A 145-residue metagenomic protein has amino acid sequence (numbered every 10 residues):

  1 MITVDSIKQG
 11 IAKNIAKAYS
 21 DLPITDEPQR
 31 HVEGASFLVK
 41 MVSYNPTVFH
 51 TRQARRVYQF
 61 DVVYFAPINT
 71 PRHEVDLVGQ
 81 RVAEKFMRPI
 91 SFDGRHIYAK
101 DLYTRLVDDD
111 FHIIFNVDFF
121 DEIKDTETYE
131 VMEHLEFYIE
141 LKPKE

Functional and structural regions predicted by a protein language model:
M1-T25, S43-E145: Charged, amphipathic alpha-helical segments and their flanking helix caps
T25-E33: Short acidic low-complexity segments
E33-G34, H73: Residues that form or flank phosphate/diphosphate-binding pockets in enzymes that use nucleotide phosphates
G34-V42: A short, hydrophobic beta-strand-centered structural micro-motif
